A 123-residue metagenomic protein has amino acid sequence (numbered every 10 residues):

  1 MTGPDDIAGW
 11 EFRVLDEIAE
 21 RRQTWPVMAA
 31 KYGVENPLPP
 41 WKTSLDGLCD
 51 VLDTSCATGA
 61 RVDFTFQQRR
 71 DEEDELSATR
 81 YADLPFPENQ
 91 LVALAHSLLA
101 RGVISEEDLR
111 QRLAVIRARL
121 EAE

Functional and structural regions predicted by a protein language model:
M1-E123: A charge-rich, low-complexity, intrinsically flexible signal that marks solvent-exposed coils, linkers, repeats
